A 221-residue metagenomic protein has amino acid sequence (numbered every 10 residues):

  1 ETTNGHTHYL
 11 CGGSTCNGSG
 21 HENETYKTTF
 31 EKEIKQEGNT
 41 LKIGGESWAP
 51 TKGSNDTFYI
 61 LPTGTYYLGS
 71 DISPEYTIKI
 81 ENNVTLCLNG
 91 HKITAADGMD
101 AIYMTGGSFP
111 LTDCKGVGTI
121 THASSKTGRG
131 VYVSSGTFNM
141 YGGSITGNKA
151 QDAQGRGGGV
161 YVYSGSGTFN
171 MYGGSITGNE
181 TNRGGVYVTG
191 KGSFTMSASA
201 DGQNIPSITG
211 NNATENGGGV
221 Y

Functional and structural regions predicted by a protein language model:
E1-I60, I205: Extracellular/surface-exposed low-complexity segments
G5, Y66, I72, P206-I208: N-terminal low-complexity, Ser/Thr/acidic repeat segments characteristic of secreted and surface-exposed proteins
S14, N39-L41, S70, I78 (+6 more regions): Conserved positions within tandem-repeat grammars
W48, N55, T63-V84, L88-G98: N-terminal extracellular ligand-recognition/capping segment immediately after the signal peptide
T63, I80-N83, M99, G106-G107 (+3 more regions): Parallel beta-helix/beta-solenoid
S73-T77, D97-Y103, A123-Y132, K149-Y163 (+2 more regions): Extracellular beta-strand/beta-solenoid scaffold signature
L88-H91, S108-H122, T137-K149, G167-G178 (+1 more regions): Right-handed parallel beta-helix
